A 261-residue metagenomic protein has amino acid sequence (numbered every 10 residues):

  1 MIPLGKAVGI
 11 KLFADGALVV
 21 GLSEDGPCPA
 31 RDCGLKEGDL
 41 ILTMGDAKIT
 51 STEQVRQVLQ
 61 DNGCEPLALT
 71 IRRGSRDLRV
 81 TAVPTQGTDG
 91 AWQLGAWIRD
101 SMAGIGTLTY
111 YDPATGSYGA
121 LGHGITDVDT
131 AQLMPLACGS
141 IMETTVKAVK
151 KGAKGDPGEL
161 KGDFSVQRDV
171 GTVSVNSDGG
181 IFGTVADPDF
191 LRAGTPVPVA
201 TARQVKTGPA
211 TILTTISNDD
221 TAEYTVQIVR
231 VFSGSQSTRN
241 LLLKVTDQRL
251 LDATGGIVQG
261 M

Functional and structural regions predicted by a protein language model:
M1-I10, A14-L18, E53-R56, P66: N-terminal targeting leaders that route proteins to membranes or the secretory/organellar pathways
K6-K36: PDZ/PDZ-like groove recognition
K6-V8, K36, R56-A96: PDZ-domain C-terminal substructure recognizer with occasional recognition of PDZ-binding tails
A30-E53: Conserved PDZ fold ligand-binding element
I41-L42, V55, L67, Y118 (+1 more regions): Generic structural signal for buried aliphatic residues
M44-G45, T70, L213: Residue-level recognition of conserved beta-strand edge/terminus positions
A47-V58, T221-E223: Short, Lys/Arg- and Gly-enriched loop/turn segments at beta-strand edges
T85-D252, Q259-G260: Serine endopeptidase catalytic core focused on the charge-relay Asp
